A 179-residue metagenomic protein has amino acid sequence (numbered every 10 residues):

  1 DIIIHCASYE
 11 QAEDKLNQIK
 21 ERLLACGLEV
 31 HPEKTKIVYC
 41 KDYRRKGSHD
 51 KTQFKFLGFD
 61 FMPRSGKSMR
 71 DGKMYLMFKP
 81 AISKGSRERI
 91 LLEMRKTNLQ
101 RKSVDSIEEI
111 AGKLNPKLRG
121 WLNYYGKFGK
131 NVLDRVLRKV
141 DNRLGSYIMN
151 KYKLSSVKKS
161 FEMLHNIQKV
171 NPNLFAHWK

Functional and structural regions predicted by a protein language model:
D1-K179: Non-catalytic terminal/accessory segments
